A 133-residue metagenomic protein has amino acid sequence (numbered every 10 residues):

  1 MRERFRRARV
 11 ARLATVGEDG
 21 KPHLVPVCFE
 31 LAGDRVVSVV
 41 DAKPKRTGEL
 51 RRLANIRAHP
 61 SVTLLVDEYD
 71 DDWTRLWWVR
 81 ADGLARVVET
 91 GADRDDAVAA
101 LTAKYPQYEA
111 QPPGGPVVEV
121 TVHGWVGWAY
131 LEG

Functional and structural regions predicted by a protein language model:
M1-V10, T15-E18, S38-A58, V118 (+1 more regions): Conserved functional hotspots at enzyme active or ligand-binding sites that engage polyanionic ligands
R2-E3, C28, A54, D70 (+2 more regions): Short secondary-structure boundary/capping segments
R6, A32, A58-P60, P113: Residue-level preference for short coil/turn positions at secondary-structure junctions
A8-K45, L64-D67, W77: Short beta-strand segments
R9-V10, S61, P106, W125: Generic structural signal for secondary-structure transition and capping sites
A32, I56-A58, V88-A92: A short, structured loop/turn motif at beta-sheet edges
T47, D72-G133: Charged, gly/pro-rich active-site loop segments
A58-D67, V79-L84: Active-site-adjacent structural patch at catalytic or cofactor/ligand-binding sites
